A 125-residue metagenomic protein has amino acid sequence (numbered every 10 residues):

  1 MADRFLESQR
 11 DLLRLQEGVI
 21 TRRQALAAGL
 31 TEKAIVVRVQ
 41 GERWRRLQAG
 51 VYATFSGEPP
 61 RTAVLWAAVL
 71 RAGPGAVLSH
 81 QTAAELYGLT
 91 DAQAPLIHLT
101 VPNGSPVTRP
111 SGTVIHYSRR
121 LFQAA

Functional and structural regions predicted by a protein language model:
M1-A125: Short gly/ser-rich loop at a beta-strand->alpha-helix junction or flexible surface loop bordering the NTP-binding
